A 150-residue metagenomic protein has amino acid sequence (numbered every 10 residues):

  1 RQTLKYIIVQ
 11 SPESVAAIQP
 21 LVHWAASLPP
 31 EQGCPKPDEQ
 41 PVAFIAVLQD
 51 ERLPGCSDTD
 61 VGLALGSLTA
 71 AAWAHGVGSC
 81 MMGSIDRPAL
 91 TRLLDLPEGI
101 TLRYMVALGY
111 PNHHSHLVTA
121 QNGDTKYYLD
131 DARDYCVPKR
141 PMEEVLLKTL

Functional and structural regions predicted by a protein language model:
R1-L150: Acidic, surface-exposed loops and disordered segments
